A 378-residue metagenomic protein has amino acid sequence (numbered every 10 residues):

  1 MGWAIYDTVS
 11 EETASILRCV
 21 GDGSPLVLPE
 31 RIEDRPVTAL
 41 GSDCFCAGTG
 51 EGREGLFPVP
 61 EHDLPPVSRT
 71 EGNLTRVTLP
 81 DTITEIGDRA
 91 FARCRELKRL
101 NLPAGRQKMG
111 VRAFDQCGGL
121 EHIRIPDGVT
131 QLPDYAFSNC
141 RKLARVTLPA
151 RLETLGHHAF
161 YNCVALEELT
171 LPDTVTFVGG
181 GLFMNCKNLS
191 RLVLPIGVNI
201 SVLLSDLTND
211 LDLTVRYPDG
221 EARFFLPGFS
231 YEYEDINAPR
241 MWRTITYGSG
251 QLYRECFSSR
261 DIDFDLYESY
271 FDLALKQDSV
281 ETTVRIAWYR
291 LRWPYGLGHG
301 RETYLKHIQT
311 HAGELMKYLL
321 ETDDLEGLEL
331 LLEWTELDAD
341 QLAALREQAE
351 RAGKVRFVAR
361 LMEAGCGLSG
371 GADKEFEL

Functional and structural regions predicted by a protein language model:
M1-E12, V20-T38, T49-E85, R95-K108 (+8 more regions): Structural signature of tandem-repeat unit edges
D43, G87-A90, G110-A113, P133-A136 (+2 more regions): Consensus positions within tandem repeat domains that build extended binding/scaffold surfaces
A287-Y304, E326-L331: Repeat-mediated protein-protein interaction surfaces in helical alpha-solenoids
R292, Y304-M316, E350, E375-F376: A cross-kingdom feature that marks long, compositionally biased intrinsically disordered regions
R301, L332-L337, E363-G367: Ankyrin repeat domain, specifically the short helix-to-loop turn at the C-terminus of the second helix of each repeat
Y318-D324, Q348-K354: Ankyrin repeat A-helix N-terminal signature
D324-L332, V355-E363: Ankyrin repeat structural motif
